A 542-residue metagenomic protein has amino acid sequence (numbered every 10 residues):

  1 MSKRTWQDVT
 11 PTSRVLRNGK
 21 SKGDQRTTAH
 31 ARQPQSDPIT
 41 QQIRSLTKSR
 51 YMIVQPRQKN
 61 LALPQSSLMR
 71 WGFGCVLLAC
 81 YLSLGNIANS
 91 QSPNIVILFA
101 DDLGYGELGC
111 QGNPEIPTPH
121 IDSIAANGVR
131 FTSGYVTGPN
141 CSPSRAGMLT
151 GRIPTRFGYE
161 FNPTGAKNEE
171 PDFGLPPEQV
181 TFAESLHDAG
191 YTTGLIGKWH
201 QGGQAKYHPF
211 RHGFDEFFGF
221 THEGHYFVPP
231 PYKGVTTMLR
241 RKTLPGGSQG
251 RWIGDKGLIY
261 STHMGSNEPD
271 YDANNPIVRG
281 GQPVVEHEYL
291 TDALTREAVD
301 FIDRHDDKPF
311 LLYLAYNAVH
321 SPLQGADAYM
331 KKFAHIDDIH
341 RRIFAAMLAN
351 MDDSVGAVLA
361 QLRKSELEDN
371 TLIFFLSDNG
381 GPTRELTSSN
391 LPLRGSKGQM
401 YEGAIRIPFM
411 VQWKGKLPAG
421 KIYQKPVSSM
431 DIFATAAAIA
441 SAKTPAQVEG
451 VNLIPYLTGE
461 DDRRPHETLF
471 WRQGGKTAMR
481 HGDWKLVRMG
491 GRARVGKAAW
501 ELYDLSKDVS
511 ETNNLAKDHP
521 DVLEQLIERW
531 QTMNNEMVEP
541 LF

Functional and structural regions predicted by a protein language model:
S2-W6, S13: Low-acidity, Ser/Thr- and Arg-rich intrinsically disordered low-complexity segments
T10, V15-R17, I43, A62-Q65 (+1 more regions): N-terminal amphipathic/hydrophobic targeting modules at extreme N-termini, encompassing cleavable Sec/SRP-type signal
G19, G23, G72-G74, G85: Residue-identity detector for glycine
Y51, Q55-V76: Bacterial N-terminal signal peptides that target proteins for export
G72, L82, I87-E501, L505-F542: Formylglycine-dependent sulfatase
